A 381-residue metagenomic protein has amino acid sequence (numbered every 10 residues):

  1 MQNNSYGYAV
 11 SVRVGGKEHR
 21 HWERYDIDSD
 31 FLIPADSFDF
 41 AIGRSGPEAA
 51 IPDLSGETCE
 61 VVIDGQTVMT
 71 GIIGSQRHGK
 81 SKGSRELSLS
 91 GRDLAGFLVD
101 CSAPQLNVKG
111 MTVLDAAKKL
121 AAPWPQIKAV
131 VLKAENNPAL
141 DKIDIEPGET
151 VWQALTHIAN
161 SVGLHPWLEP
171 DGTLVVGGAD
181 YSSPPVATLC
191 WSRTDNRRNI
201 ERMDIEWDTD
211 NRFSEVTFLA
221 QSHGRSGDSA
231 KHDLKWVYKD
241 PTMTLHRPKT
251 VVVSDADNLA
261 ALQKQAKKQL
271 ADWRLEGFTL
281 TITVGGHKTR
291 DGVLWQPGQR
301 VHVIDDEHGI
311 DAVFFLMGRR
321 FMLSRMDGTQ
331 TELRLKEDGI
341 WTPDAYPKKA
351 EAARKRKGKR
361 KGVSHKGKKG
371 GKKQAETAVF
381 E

Functional and structural regions predicted by a protein language model:
M1-E18, E23: N-terminal alpha-helical "arm" segments
M1-Q2, V68, R77, S81-G96 (+2 more regions): Short beta-strand-centered interaction patches in the first periplasmic/extracellular domains of large envelope
V14, I63-D64, R198: Structural motif
R20, R24-P52, R197-E381: An acidic/polar, Gly/Ser/Thr-rich interaction patch typically located in mid-to-C-terminal regions of proteins
S45-V131: Surface-exposed cap/loop segments at beta↔alpha junctions
V62-G91, L168, V301-T331: Short beta-strand and beta-hairpin "edge-sheet" elements
L114-K118, W152-T156, E215-V216, Q263 (+1 more regions): Extracytoplasmic/secreted envelope proteins and their assembly/folding machinery, especially bacterial periplasmic
W124, A159-V162, P166, S222 (+2 more regions): Sec/Tat-exported extracytoplasmic proteins
